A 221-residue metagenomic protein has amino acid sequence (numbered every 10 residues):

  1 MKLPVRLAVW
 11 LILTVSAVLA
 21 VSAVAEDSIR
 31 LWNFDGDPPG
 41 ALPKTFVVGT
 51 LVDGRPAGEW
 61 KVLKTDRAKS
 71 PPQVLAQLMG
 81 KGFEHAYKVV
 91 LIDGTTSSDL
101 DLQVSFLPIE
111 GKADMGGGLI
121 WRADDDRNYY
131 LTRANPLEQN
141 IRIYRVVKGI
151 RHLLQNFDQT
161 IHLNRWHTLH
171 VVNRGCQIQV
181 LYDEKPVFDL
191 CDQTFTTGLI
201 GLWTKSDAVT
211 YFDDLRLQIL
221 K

Functional and structural regions predicted by a protein language model:
A8-A20: Bacterial N-terminal signal peptides
S28-N33, F195-K221: Ligand-recognition surfaces built from glycine- and aromatic
F34, L102-V104, N164-V180: Short tryptophan-centered beta-strand motifs in secreted/extracellular beta-sheet-rich domains of glycan-recognition
P39, P72, Q77-R142, V147: Secretory/extracellular carbohydrate-interaction modules and structurally similar beta-sandwich "look-alikes"
A41-A76: Extracellular glycan-recognition surfaces and repeat-rich motifs
Y87-G94, Q155-I161, L202: Beta-strand-rich interaction surfaces with strong enrichment in secreted/lumenal proteins
V147-T168: Short, aromatic/His-centered strand-loop micro-motif at the edge of beta-sheets
D158, L181-G201: Short, solvent-exposed beta-strand-to-loop segments that form ligand-recognition rims of beta-rich domains
